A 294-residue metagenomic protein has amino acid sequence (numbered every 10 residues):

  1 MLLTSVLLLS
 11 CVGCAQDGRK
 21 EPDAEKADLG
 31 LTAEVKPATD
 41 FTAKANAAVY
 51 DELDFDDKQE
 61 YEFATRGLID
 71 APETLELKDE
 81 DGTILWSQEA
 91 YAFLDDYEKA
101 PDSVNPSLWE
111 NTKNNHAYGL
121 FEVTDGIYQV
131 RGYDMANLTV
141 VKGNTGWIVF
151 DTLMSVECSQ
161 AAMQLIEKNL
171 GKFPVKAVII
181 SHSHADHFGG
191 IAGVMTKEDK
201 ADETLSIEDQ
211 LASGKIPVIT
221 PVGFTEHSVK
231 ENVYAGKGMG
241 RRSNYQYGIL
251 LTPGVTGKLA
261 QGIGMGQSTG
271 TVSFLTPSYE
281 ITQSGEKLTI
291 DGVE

Functional and structural regions predicted by a protein language model:
M1-L2: Bacterial N-terminal signal peptides that target proteins for export
S10-G13: C-terminal motif of bacterial Sec signal peptides marking the signal peptidase cleavage site
A15-D17: Bacterial signal peptide processing site
R19-T112, H116: N-terminal pre-domain segments of enzymes
K113-F173: Conserved beta-strand hairpin/beta-sheet module of binuclear metal-dependent hydrolase folds, prominently
E122, A212-K215, I219, G223-E294: Metallo-beta-lactamase
T145-G146, V156-P217: Active-site metal-binding motif and surrounding structural segment of the metallo-beta-lactamase
T152-L153, S183, G223: Active-site metal-binding loops of divalent metal-dependent hydrolases
